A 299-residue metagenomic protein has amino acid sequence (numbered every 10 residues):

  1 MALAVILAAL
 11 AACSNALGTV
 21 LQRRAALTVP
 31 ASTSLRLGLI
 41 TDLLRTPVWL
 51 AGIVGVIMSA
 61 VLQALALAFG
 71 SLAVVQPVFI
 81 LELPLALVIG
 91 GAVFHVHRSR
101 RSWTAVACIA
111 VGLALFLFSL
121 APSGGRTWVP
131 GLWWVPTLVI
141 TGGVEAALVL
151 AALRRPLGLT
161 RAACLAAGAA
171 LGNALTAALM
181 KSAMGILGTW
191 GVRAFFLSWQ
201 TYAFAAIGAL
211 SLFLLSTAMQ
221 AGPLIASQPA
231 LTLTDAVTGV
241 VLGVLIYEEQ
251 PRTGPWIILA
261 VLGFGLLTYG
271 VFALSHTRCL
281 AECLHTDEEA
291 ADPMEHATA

Functional and structural regions predicted by a protein language model:
M1-A299: Polytopic alpha-helical membrane proteins, predominantly small-molecule transporters/carriers
